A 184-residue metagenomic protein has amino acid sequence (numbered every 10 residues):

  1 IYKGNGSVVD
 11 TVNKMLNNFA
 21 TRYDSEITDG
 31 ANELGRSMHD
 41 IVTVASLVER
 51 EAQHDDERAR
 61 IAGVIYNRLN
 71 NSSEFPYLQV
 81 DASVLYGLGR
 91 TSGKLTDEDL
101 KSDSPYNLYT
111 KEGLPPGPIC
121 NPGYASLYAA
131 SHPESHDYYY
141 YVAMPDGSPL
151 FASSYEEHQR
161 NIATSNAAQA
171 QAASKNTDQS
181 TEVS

Functional and structural regions predicted by a protein language model:
I1-S184: Bacterial extracytoplasmic/cell-wall-associated proteins, especially those involved in peptidoglycan
